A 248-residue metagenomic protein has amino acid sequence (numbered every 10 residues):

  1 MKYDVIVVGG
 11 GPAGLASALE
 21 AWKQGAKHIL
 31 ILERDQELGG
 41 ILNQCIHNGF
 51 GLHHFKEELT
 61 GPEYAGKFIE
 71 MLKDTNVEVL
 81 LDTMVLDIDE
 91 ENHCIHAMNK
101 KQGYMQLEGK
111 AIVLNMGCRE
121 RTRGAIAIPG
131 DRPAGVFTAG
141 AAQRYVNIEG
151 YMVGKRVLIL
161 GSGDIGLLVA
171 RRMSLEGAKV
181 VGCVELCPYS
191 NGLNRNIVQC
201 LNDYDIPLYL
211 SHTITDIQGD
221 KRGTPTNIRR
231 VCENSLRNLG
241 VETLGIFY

Functional and structural regions predicted by a protein language model:
M1-V8, G66-R156, T226: FAD-binding core/adjacent interface of flavoenzyme oxidoreductases
Y3-K67, M71, V153-Q199: Beta1-alpha1 glycine-rich phosphate/pyrophosphate-binding loop at the start of Rossmann-like nucleotide-binding domains
D4, K110, V181, E242-G245: Conserved acidic residues
G14, G103-Q106, H212: Ligand-binding pocket scaffold of soluble enzyme catalytic domains
F50-E58, I126-P133, G223: Short glycine-enriched, charge-decorated loop/helix-capping segments at active-site entrances that position
L72-N99, S174-R222, T226: A Rossmann-like FAD-binding core segment of flavoenzymes
G223-Y248: Active-site anion-binding loops
